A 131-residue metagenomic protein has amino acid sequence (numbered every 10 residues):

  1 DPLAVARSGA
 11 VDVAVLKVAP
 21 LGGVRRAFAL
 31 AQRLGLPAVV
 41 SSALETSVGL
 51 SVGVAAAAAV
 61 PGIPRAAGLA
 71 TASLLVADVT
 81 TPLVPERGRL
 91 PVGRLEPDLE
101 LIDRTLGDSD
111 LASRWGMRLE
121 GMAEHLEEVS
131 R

Functional and structural regions predicted by a protein language model:
D1-V52, D78-V79, V84: Catalytic core of soluble alpha/beta enzymes
E45-R131: Flexible C-terminal active-site loop/helix
